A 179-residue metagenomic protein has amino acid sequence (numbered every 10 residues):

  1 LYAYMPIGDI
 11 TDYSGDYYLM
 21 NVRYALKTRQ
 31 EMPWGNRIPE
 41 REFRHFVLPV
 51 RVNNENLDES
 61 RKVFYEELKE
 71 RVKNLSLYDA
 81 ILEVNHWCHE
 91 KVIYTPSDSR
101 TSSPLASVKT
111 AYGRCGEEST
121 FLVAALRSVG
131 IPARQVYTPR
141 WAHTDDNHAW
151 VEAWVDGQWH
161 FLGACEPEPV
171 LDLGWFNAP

Functional and structural regions predicted by a protein language model:
L1-H86, E90, S97, S107 (+4 more regions): N-terminal accessory/pre-domain segments preceding catalytic cores
L77, I81, C115-S119, T144-D146 (+1 more regions): Active-site-proximal structural scaffolding
V84, A111-V136, V151: Cysteine-centered nucleophilic/redox motifs
T95, S102-K109, G116, T120: Terminal non-domain segments
T95-S102, R134-P139: Surface-exposed patches in mature extracellular/periplasmic domains of secreted proteins
L105-A106, T110, R140-A153: Beta-rich nucleic-acid/ligand-interaction surfaces
R134-T138, E152-W154, L162-C165: Generic beta-strand/beta-sheet core signal
R140-D145, H160, E168-L171: Flexible loop/turn segments at secondary-structure boundaries
